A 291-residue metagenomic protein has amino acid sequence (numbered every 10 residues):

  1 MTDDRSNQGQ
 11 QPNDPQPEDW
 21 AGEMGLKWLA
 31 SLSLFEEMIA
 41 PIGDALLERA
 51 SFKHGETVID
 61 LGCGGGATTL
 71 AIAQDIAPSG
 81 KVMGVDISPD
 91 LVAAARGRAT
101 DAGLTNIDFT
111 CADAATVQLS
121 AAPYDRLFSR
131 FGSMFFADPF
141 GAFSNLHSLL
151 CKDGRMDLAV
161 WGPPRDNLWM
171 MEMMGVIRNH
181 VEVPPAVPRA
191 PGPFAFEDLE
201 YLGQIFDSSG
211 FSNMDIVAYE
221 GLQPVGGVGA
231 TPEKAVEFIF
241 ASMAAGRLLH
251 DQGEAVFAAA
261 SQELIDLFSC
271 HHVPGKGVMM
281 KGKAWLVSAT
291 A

Functional and structural regions predicted by a protein language model:
T2-E56, A67-A71, A94, A102 (+1 more regions): Conserved class I S-adenosyl-L-methionine
D3-D4, G9, P17, M24 (+3 more regions): Conserved Class I S-adenosyl-L-methionine
T57-V117, G141: Class I SAM-dependent methyltransferase SAM/SAH-binding core
I76, A99, I177, F206 (+2 more regions): Conserved hydrophobic residues forming the short capping helix/wall of the S-adenosyl-L-methionine
A77, F136-A137, L150-K152: Helix-to-beta-strand junctions that scaffold the AdoMet/dcAdoMet cofactor pocket in Class I SAM-dependent enzymes
A115-L127: A short acidic, Gly/Pro-enriched loop at the edge of an enzyme's catalytic core that lines a small-molecule cofactor
D125-F140, G162: A short SAM/SAH-binding and catalytic strip from SAM-dependent methyltransferases
F140-G141, R155-G227: Conserved catalytic/acceptor-binding region of the Class I
